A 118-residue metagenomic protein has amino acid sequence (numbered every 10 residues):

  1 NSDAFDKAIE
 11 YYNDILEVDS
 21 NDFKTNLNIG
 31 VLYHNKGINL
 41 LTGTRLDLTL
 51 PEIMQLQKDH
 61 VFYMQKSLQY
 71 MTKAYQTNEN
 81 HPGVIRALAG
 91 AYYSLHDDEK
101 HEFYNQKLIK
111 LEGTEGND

Functional and structural regions predicted by a protein language model:
N1-D6, N35-Y70: Short coil/linker segments at helix-helix boundaries
N1-V18: Acidic, serine/threonine- and glycine-rich low-complexity intrinsically disordered segments that serve as flexible
D14-I15, A74, L108: Canonical positions in the second alpha-helix
N28-I29, S67, A87: Canonical tetratricopeptide repeat
Y33, L40, A91-Y93: Residue at a conserved register position within TPR or TPR-like alpha-solenoid repeats
